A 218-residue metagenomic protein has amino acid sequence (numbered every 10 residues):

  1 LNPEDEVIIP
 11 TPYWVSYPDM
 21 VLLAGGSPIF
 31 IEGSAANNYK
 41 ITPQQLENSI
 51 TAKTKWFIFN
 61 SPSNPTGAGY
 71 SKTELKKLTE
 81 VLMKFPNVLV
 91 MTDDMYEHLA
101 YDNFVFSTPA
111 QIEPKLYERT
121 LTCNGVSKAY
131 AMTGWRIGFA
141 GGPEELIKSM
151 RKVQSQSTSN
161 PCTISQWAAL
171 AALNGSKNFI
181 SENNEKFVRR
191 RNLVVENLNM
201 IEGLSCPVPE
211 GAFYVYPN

Functional and structural regions predicted by a protein language model:
L1-E6: Phosphate-binding glycine-rich loop
T11, F30-S34: Short beta->alpha connector loops at strand-helix junctions that form conserved, small/polar/Pro-enriched
Y13-Y17: Conserved coil-to-alpha-helix start sites within the AMP-binding
D19, L23-I29: A short helix-loop-beta submotif of the ANL/AMP-binding
G33-F104: Active-site phosphate-binding strand-loop segment of PLP-dependent enzymes
E113-E185, N192-N197: Conserved core segment of the aminotransferase class I/II
L170, F187-V195, C206-N218: Conserved glycine-rich beta-strand-loop-beta hairpin in the small C-terminal domain of fold type I
